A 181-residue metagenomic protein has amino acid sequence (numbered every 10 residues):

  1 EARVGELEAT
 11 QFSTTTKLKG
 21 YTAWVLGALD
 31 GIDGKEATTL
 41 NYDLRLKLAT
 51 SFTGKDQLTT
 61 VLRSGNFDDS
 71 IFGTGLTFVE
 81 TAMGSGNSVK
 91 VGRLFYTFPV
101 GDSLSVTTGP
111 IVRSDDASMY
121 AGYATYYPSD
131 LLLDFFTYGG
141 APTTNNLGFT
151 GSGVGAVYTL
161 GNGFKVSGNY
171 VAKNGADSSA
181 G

Functional and structural regions predicted by a protein language model:
E1-R113, D134-A176: Beta-barrel outer-membrane channel/assembly domains of diderm bacteria
L76-F78, Y123-S129: Flexible, surface-exposed loop regions and adjacent strand-edge segments of Gram-negative outer-membrane beta-barrel
S105, A121-Y123: Short, glycine/charged-enriched secondary-structure capping and boundary segments
D116-S118: Charged, low-complexity intrinsically disordered regulatory/assembly segments
